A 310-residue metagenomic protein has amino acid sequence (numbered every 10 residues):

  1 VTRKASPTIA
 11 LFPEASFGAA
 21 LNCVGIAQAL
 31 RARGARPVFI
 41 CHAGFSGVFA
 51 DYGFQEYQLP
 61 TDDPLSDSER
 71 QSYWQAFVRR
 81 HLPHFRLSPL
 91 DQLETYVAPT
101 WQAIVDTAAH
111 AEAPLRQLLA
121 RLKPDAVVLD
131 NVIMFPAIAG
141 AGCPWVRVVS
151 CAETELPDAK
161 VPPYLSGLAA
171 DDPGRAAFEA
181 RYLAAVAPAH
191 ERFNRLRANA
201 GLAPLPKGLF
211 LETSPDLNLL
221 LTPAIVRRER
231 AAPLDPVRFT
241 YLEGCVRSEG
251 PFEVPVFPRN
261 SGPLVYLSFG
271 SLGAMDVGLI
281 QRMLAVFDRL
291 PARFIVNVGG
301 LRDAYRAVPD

Functional and structural regions predicted by a protein language model:
T2-D62: N-terminal subdomain of nucleotide-sugar transferases
P7-T8, N260-V265, R293: Charged active-site motifs of nucleotide-sugar-dependent glycosyltransferases
V38-Y96: Conserved nucleotide-sugar phosphate-binding/catalytic loop shared by glycosyltransferases and other
I40, L59-D62, V148-C151, L221 (+2 more regions): Generic beta-sheet signal
H42, A180-L264, G270-L272, L301-R302: A nucleotide-sugar donor-handling region in carbohydrate enzymes
F54, G142-P144, A292: A short helix->loop->beta-strand "cap" motif at the edges of active sites that frequently abuts
L65, E69, T95-A177, I225: Conserved nucleotide-sugar donor-interacting segment of glycosyltransferase catalytic cores, predominantly GT-B
S271, R282-D310: Catalytic donor nucleotide-activated moiety binding site of glycosyltransferases and closely related
